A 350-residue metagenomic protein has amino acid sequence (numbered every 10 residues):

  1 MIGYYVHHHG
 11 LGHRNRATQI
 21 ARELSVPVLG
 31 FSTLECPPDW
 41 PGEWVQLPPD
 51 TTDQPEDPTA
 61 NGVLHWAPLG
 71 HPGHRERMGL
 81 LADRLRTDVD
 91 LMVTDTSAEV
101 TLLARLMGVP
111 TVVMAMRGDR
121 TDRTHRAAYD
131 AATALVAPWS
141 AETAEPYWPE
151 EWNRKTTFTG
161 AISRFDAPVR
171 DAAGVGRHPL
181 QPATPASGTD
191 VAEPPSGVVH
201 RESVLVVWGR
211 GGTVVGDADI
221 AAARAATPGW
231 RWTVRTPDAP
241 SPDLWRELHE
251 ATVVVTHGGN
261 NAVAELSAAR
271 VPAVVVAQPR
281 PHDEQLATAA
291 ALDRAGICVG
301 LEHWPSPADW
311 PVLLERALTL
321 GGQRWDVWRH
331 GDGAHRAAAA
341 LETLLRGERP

Functional and structural regions predicted by a protein language model:
Y5-T18, V214: A short, glycine/small-residue-rich beta-strand->loop->alpha-helix junction that serves as a flexible
H7-H8, V26-E76: Conserved nucleotide-sugar phosphate-binding/catalytic loop shared by glycosyltransferases and other
N61-L91, D95-T101: Conserved nucleotide-sugar donor-binding subdomain of glycosyltransferases
R77-L80, T233-A268: Donor nucleotide-activated moiety binding/catalytic core segment of transferases that use nucleotide-activated donors
V113, R126-A137, L248: A conserved, positively charged/aromatic
A131-E202, V207-G212: A nucleotide-sugar donor-handling region in carbohydrate enzymes
V263, S267-P311: Catalytic binding pocket for nucleotide-activated donors in carbohydrate/polymer assembly enzymes
P311-P350: C-terminal amphipathic helix plus adjacent low-complexity, charged tail appended to glycosyltransferase catalytic
